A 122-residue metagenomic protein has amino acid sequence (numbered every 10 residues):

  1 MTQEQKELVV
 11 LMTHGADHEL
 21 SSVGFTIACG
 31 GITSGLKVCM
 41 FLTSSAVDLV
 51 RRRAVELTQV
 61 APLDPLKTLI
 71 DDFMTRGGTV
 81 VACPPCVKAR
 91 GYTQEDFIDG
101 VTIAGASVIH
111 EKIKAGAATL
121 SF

Functional and structural regions predicted by a protein language model:
V9-S22, A54: Short, glycine-rich nucleotide/cofactor-binding loops
S21-L36, M40: Histidine-anchored nucleotide/phosphate-binding helix
I32, M74, I113-K114: Anion (oxyanion) recognition and catalysis
V38-S44, V80-P84: Short internal beta-strands
A46-V60: N-terminal beta-loop-helix "entrance" segment that forms/cooperates in small-molecule cofactor or anionic ligand
E56-A61, D96-G100: Short, flexible loop segments at the rims of nucleotide/cofactor-binding pockets, characterized by
L57-P84: A glycine-rich helix N-cap at a beta->alpha junction
A89-A115, L120-S121: C-terminal structural segments of small proteins and small subunits
